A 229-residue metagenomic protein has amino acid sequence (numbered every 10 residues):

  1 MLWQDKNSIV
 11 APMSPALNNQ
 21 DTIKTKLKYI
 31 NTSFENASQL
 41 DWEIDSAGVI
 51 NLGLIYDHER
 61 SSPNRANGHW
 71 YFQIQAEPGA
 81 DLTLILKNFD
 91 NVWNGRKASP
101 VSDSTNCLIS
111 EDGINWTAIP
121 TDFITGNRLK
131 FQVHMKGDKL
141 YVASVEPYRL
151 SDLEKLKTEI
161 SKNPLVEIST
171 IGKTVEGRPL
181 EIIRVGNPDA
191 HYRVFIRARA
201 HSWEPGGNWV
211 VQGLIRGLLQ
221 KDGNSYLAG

Functional and structural regions predicted by a protein language model:
M1-G229: M14 metallocarboxypeptidase catalytic domain recognition
